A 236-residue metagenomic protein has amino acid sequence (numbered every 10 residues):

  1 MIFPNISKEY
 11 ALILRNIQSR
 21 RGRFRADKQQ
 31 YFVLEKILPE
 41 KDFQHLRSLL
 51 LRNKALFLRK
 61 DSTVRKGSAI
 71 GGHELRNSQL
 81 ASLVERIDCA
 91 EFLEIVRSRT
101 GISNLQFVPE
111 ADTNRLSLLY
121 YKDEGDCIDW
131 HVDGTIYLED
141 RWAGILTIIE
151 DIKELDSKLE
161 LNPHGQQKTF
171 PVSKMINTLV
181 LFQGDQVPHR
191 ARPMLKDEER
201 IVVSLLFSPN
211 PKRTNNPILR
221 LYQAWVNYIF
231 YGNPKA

Functional and structural regions predicted by a protein language model:
I2-N5, E9-T100: Non-heme Fe(II)/2-oxoglutarate
K28, D129-H131, I176: Alpha-helical architecture
Y31-V33, L118, I145-T147, L179-L181 (+1 more regions): Conserved hydrophobic/aromatic beta-strand scaffold that supports enzyme active sites
E35, W130-D133, Q183-G184, L205: Short His-Asn-centered micro-motif
L38, L50, I148, F207-P209: Short beta-strand segments enriched in hydrophobic/aromatic residues within well-folded beta-rich domains
D61-K153: Conserved double-stranded beta-helix
D140, D151-A236: Catalytic core of Fe(II)/2-oxoglutarate
